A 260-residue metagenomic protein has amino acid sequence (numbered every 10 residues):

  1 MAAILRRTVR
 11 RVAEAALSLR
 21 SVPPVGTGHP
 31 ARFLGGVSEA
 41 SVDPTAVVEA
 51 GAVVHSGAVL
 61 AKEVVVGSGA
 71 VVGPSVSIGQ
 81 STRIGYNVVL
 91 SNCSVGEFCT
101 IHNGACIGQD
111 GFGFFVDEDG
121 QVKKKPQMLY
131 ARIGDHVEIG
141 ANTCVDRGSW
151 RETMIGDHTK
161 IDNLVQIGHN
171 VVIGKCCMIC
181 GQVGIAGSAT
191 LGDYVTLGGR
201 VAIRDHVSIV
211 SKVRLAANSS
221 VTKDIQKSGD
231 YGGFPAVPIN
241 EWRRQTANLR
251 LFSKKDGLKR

Functional and structural regions predicted by a protein language model:
M1-L34: N-terminal mitochondrial targeting presequence
R32, R147, K160, R243-R244 (+1 more regions): Basic side chains
G36-P238: Structural signal for interior beta-strand "rungs" in well-ordered beta-sheet cores of soluble enzyme domains
V237, E241-R260: Long, leucine- and charge-enriched amphipathic alpha-helices that form heptad-repeat coiled-coil/leucine-zipper-like
